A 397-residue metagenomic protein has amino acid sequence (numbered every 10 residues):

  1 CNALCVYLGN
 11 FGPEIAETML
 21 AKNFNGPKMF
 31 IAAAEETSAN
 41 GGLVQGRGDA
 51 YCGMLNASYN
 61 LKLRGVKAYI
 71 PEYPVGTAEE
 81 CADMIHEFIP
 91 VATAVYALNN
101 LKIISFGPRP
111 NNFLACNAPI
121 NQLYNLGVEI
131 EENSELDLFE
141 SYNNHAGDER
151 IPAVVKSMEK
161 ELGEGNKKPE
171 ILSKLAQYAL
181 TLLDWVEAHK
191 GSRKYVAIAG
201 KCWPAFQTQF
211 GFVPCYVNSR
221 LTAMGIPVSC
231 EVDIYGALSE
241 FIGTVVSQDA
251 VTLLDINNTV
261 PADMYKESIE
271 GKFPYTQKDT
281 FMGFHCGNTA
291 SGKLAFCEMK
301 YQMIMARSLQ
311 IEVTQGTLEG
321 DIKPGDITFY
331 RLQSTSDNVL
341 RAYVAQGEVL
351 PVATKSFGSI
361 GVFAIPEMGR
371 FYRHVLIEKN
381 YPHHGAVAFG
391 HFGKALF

Functional and structural regions predicted by a protein language model:
C1-S58, K62-Y96, N100-I104, R109-A197 (+1 more regions): Metallocofactor- and cofactor-centric catalytic cores in central/energy metabolism, strongly enriched
V6-L8, F106, G200-K201, C230-V232 (+1 more regions): Short His-Asn-centered micro-motif
F11, P108-N111, W203-A205, T259 (+3 more regions): Short, glycine-/Ser/Thr-/acidic-enriched flexible segments
P90, L253-N288: Short, electropositive alpha-helical surface patch
V155-V246: Long, internal scaffold/assembly segments composed of regular secondary structure
E231-E267: Catalytic phosphate/nucleotide-handling subdomain of diverse soluble enzymes
F273-K323: Active-site rim beta-loop-alpha module in soluble metabolic enzymes
I304-F397: Extended hydrophobic packing segments that form well-structured cores
